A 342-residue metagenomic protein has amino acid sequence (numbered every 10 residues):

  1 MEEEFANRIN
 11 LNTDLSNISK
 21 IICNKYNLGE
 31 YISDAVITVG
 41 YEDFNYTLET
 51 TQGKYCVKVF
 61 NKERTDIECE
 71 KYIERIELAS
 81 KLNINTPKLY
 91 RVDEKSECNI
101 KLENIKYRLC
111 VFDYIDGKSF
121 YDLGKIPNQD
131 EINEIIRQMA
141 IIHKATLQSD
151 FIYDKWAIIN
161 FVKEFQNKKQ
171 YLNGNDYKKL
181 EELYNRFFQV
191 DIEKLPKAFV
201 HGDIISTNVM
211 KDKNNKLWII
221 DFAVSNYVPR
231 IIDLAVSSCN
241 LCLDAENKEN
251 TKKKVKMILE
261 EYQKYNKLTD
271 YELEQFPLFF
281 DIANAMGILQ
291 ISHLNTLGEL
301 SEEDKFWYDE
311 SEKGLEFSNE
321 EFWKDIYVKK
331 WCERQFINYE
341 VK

Functional and structural regions predicted by a protein language model:
M1-R91, D212-N214, C332-K342: Conserved NTP-binding catalytic cores of kinases and kinase-like/nucleotidyltransferase enzymes across multiple kinase
Y41-T51, V57, L89, N185-I232 (+1 more regions): Active-site acidic catalytic loop and adjacent metal/ATP-binding pocket of ATP-dependent phosphoryl transfer enzymes
E49-S149: ATP-binding pocket architecture of kinase catalytic cores
V111-L123, K163-Q166, A285-E302: A glycine-centered beta->alpha junction motif in the catalytic cores of kinase/phosphotransferase enzymes
D122-N175, K197, Y227: A cross-family kinase active-site recognition segment
D130, L268-F280: All-alpha amphipathic helical-bundle segments outside canonical DNA-binding/catalytic cores that form hydrophobic
I231-K267, A283-E299: Active-site activation/catalytic loop segments of kinase-like enzymes and analogous catalytic loops in related
G287-K342: ATP/Mg2+ or Mg2+-diphosphate-binding catalytic cores that bind nucleotide phosphates or diphosphates via glycine-rich
